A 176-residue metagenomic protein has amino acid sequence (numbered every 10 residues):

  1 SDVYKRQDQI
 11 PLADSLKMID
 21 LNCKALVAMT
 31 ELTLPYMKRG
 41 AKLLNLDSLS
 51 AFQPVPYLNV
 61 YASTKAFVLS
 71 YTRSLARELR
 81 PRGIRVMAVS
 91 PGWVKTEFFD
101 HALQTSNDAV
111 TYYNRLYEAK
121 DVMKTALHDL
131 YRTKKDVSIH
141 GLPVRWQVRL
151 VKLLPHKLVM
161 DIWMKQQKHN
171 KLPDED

Functional and structural regions predicted by a protein language model:
V3-Y4: Short, small-residue-biased leader/transition segments that mark boundaries at the very start of proteins
D8-I19: Short alpha-helical oligomerization interface
T30, T64: Active-site helix of classical SDR
Y36, Q53, S74-R85: Active-site-adjacent segment of SDR/Rossmann-fold oxidoreductases
S48: Residue(s) in the substrate-gating loop at a strand-loop-helix junction that position the organic substrate next
V55-N59: Active-site loop immediately N-terminal to the catalytic Tyr-X3-Lys motif of short-chain dehydrogenase/reductase
A88, A109-V148: C-terminal helical subdomain
